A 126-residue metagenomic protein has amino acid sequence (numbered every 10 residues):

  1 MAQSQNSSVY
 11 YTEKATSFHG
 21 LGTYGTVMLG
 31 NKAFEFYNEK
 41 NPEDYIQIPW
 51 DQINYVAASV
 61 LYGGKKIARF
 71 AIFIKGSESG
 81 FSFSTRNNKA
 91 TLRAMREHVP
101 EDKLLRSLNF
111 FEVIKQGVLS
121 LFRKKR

Functional and structural regions predicted by a protein language model:
M1-L29, I46, L104-R126: Anionic N-terminal interaction surfaces
S8, K40, K89-A90: Intrinsic disorder/low-complexity detector
T12, G30, Y37, D51 (+4 more regions): A structural detector for beta-sheet-dominated domains
S17-T26, G30-R69: Phosphoinositide-binding peripheral membrane targeting modules
I53-Y55, G64, S82, H98-E101: Short, charged/polar low-complexity linear motifs in solvent-exposed/disordered segments
G63, G76, F122: N-terminal basic, Ser/Thr-rich segments that initiate or prime the first beta/alpha elements at protein or domain
I72-E97: Canonical phosphoinositide-binding patch of PH/PH-like domains
N88-I114: Pleckstrin homology
